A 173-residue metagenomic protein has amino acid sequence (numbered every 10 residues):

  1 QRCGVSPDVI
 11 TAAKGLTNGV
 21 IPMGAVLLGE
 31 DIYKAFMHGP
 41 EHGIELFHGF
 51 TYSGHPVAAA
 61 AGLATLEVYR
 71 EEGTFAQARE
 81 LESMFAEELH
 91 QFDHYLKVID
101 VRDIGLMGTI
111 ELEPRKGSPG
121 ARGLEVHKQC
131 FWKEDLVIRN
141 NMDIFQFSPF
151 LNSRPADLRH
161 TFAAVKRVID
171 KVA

Functional and structural regions predicted by a protein language model:
Q1-A173: Conserved N-terminal phosphate-binding loop of PLP-dependent enzymes in the Aspartate aminotransferase
